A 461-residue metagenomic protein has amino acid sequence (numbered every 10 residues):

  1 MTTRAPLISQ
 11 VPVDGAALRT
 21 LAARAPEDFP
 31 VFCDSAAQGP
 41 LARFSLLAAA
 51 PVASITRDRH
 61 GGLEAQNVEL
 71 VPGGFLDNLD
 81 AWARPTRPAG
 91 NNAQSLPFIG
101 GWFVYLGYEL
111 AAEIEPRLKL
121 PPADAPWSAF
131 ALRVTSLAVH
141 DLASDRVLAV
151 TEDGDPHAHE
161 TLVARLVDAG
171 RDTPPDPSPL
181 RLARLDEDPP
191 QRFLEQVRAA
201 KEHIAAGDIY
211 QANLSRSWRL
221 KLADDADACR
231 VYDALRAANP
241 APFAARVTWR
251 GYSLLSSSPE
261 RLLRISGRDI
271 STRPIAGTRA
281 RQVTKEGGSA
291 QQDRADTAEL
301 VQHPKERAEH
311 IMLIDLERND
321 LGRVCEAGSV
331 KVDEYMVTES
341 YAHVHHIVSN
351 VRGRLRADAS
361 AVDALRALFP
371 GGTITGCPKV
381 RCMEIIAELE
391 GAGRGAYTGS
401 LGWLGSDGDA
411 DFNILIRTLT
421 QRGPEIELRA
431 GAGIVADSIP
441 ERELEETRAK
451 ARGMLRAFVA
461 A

Functional and structural regions predicted by a protein language model:
M1-A461: Extended alpha-helical targeting/anchoring segments, especially N-terminal organellar/secretory targeting helices
